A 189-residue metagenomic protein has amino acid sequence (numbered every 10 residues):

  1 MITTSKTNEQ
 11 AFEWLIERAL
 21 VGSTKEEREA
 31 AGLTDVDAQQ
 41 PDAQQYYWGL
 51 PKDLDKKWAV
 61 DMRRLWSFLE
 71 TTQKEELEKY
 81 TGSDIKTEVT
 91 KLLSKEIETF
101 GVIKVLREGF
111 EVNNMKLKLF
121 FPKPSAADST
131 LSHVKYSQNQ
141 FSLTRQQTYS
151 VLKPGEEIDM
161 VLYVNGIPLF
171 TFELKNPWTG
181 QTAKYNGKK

Functional and structural regions predicted by a protein language model:
M1-K189: An alpha-helical interface "stripe"
